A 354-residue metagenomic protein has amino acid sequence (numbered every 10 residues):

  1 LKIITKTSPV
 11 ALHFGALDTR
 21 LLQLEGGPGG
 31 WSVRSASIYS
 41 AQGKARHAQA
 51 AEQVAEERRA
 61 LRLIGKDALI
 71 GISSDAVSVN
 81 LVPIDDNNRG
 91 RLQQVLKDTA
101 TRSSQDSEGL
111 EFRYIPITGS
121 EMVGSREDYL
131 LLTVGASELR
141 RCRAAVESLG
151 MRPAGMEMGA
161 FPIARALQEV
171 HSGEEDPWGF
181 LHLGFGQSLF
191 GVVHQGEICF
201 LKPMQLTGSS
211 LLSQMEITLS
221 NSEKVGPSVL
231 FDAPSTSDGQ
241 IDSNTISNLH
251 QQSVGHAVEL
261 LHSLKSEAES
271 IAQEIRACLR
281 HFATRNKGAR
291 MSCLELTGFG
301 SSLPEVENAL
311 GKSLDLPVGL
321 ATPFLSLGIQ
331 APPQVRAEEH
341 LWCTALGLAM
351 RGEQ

Functional and structural regions predicted by a protein language model:
L1-Y39, A68-S73, E169-F200, M204 (+2 more regions): Gly/Thr-rich phosphate-binding beta-strand-loop-beta motif of the actin/hexokinase/Hsp70
G27, V33-A41, A51-S74, D85 (+5 more regions): Phosphate- and other anionic-substrate recognition elements at nucleic-acid/protein interfaces
V33-A60, H256, H262-S263, E267 (+1 more regions): N-terminal phosphate-binding loop and adjacent alpha-helix
L63-D75, V146, M151-G155, N286-F299: Short glycine-rich phosphate-binding loop at a beta-alpha junction
G71-H171, L325-I329: Active-site neighborhood for divalent-cation/phosphate handling
P162-R165, S301, G319-Q354: Glycine-rich phosphate-binding/hydrolytic loop that grips phosphoryl groups
N221, V229-M291: Adenine-nucleotide phosphate-binding core of ATP-dependent small-molecule kinases
A289-L316: Glycine-rich phosphate-binding loops at beta-strand->alpha-helix junctions
